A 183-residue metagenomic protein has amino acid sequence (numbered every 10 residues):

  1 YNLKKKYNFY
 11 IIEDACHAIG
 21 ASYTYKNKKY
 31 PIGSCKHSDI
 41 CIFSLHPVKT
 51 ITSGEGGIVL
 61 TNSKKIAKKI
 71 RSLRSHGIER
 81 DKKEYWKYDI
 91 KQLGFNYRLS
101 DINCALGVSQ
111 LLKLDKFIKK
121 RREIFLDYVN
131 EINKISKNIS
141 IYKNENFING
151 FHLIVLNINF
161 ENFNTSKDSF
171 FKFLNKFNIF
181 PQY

Functional and structural regions predicted by a protein language model:
Y1-Y7: Glycosyltransferases and closely related glycan-assembly transferases that use nucleotide-activated donors
Y7-S44, T50: Conserved PLP phosphate-binding loop immediately N-terminal to the Schiff-base lysine helix in PLP-dependent enzymes
Y10-I12, A18, S22-K26, N62-Y183: PLP-dependent aminotransferase class I/II
I32-S34, K49-T50, G94-N96, N146: Short secondary-structure boundary/capping segments
D39-I40, E55, K69: Short acidic donor-binding loop at the edge of a beta-strand
F43-S44, G57-N62, V108: Short beta-strand-to-turn element immediately C-terminal to the catalytic PLP-Schiff-base lysine in fold type I
P47-K49, K64-K65: Short acidic/polar capping segments at secondary-structure boundaries
T50-G56: Short loop-to-beta-strand entry elements in the cores of soluble alpha/beta enzymes
